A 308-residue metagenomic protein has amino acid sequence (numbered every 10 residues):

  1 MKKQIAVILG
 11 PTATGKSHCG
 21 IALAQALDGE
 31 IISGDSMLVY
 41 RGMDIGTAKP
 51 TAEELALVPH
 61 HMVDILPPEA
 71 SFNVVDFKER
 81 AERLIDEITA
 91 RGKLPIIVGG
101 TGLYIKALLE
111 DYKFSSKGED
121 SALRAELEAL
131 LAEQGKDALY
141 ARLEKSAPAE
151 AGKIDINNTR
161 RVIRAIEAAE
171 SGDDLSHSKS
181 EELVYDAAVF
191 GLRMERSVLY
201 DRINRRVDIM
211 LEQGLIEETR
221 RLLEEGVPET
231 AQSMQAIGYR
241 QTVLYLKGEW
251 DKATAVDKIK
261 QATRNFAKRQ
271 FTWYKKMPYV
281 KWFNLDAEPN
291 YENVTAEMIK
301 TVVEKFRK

Functional and structural regions predicted by a protein language model:
M1-K308: Phosphate/pyrophosphate-binding catalytic cores of soluble transferases and nucleic-acid-acting enzymes
